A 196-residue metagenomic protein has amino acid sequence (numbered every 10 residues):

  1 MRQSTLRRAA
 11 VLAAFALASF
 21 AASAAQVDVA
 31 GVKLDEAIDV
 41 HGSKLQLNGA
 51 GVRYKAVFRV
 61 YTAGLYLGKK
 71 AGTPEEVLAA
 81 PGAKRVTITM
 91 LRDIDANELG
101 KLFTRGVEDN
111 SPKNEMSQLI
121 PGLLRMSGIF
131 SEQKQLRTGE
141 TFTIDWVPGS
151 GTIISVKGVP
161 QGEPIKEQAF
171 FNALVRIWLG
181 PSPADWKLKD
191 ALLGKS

Functional and structural regions predicted by a protein language model:
R2-V11: Bacterial N-terminal signal peptides that target proteins for export
S19-A22: N-terminal signal peptide c-region/cleavage motif recognized by signal peptidases
A25-A80: N-terminal secretory signal peptides
A71-G149: Mid-length scaffold segments of soluble, non-membrane domains
V156-V159: Short strand-turn-strand beta-turns centered on an Asx-Gly dipeptide
E163-L188: Flexible glycine-rich active-site/ligand-binding loops centered on an Asp-His dyad
W186-S196: Cysteine/selenocysteine-centered motifs that mediate thiol-based redox chemistry or coordinate metal-sulfur cofactors
